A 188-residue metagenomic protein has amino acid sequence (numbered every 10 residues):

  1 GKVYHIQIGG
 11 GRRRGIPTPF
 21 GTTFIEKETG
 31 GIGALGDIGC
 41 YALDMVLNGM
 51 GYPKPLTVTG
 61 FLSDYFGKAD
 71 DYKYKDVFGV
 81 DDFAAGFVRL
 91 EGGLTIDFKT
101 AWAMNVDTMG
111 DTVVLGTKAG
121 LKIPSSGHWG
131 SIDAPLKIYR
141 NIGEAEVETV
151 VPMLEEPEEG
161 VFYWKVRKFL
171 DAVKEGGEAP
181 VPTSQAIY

Functional and structural regions predicted by a protein language model:
G1-V77: Predominantly a Rossmann-like dinucleotide-binding segment in NAD(P)-dependent oxidoreductases
I8, V88, F98-T100, V114: Preference for bulky hydrophobic residues occupying beta-strand positions in well-ordered beta-sheet regions
L35, G39, P180-I187: Conserved loop-to-helix N-cap of the C-terminal "lid" that shapes the substrate pocket in Rossmann-like
L56, I96, G177-V181: Core catalytic loop region at the nicotinamide-binding pocket of NAD(P)H-dependent oxidoreductases
L62, K68-G79, A85, R89-L90 (+1 more regions): C-terminal glycine/acidic-rich active-site capping loop/insertion
I96-F98, T149: Short beta-strand segments
K99-T108: Glycine-rich phosphate/pyrophosphate-binding beta-alpha loops
